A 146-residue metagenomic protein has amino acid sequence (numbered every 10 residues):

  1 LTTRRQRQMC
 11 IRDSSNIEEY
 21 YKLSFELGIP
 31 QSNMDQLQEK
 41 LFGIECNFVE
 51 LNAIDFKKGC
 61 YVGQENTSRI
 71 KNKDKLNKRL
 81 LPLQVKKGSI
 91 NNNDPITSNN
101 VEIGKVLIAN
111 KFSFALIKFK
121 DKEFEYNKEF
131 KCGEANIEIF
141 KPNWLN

Functional and structural regions predicted by a protein language model:
L1-I11: Single conserved hydrophobic/aromatic residue that forms the stacking wall/gate of nucleotide- or nucleobase-binding
Q8, K57-K58, K87-G88: Short, surface-exposed secondary-structure edge patches
R12-E18: Internal alpha/beta scaffold segment
I17, L23-F48: Short, conserved active-site entrance elements at the starts or edges of catalytic domains
C46-N52, S68-N146: Glycine-rich, small/acidic residue-mixed loop/short-helix segments
G59-Y61, E65, P95: Residue-level marker of beta-strand positions
